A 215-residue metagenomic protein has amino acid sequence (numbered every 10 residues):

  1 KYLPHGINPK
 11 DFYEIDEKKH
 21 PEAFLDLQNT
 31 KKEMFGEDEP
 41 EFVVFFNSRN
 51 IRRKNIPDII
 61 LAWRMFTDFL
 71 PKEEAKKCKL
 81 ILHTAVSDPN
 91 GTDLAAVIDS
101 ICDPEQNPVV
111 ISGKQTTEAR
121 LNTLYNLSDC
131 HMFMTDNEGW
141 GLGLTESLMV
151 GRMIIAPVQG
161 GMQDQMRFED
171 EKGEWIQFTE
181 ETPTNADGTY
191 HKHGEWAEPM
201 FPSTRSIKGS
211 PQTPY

Functional and structural regions predicted by a protein language model:
G6: Carbohydrate-associated surface elements
G36-K54, I60-W63: Conserved donor-binding/catalytic core segment of Leloir-type glycosyltransferases
T84, G91-A119, T123: Nucleotide-activated donor-binding/catalytic signature segment of Leloir-type glycosyltransferases, i.e., the conserved
T116-S128, M149, R167: Short acidic alpha-helix that forms the nucleotide-activated donor recognition element in Leloir-type transferases
N122, T145-M149, M153, G160-D164: Short alpha-helical segment that forms part of, or immediately flanks, the ligand-binding pocket in carbohydrate-active
D136: Aromatic "clamp/platform" in nucleotide-sugar-dependent glycosyltransferases that forms part of the donor/acceptor
M153-A156, M166-R167, G173-I176: Short hydrophobic beta-strand element within catalytic cores of glycosyltransferases and related nucleotide-activated
